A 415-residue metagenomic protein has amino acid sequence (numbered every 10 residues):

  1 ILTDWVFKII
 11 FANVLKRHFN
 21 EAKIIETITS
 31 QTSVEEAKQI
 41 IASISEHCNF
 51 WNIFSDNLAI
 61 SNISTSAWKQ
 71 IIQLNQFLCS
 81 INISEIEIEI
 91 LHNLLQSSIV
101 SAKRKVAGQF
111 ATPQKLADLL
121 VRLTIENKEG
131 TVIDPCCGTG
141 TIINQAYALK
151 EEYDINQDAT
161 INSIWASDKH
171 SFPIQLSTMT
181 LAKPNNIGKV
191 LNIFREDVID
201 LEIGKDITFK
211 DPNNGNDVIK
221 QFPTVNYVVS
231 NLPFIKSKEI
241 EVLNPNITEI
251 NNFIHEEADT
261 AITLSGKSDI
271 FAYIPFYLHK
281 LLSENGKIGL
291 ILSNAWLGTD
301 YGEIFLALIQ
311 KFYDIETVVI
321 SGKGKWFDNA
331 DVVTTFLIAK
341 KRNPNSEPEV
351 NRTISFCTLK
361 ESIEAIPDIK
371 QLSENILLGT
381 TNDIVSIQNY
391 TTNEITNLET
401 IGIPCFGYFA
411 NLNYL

Functional and structural regions predicted by a protein language model:
I1-I9, H18-F19, E85-E87, S265-K267: Structural motif
T3-R17, S97, M179-N185, K280: Short, hydrophobic/amphipathic alpha-helical patches that form generic packing surfaces within helical domains
N13, L94, L116-K128, I274-L278: Phosphate/ATP-binding catalytic cores across multiple sugar-kinase/actin-like superfamilies, primarily ASKHA
L15-V100: Long recognition/docking surfaces used for binding and targeting
N75-I81, V100-Q109, N127-I133, A159-W165 (+3 more regions): Glycine- and acidic
V106, A111-K205, S230, L292-D300 (+2 more regions): Conserved S-adenosyl-L-methionine
K115-L116, C137, S171-Q175, A182 (+2 more regions): Signature of N6-adenine DNA methyltransferases within the class I
E202-V218: Conserved RecA-like ASCE ATPase "motif II neighborhood" in helicase/translocase motors
